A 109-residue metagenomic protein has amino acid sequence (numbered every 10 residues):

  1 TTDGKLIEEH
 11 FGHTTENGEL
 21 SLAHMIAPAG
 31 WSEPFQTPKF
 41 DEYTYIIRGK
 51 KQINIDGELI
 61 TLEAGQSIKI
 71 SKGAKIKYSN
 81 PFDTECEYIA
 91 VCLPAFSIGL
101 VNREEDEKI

Functional and structural regions predicted by a protein language model:
T1-E19, L100-I109: A short, N-terminal "cap"/entry segment at the start of jelly-roll beta-barrel domains of the cupin/DSBH fold
I7-E8, A23-P38: Conserved short histidine dyad/triad with adjacent acidic residue
E16, K72-I98: Ligand-binding loop in jelly-roll beta-barrel domains
E16-E19, P28-W31, R48-K50, P94-I98: Short, charged/polar surface micro-motifs in flexible loops or helix N-caps
L20, M25, E58-I60: Well-ordered beta-strand scaffold positions
S32-E33, Q52, I68, K72-Y78: Histidine-centered metal-chelating micro-motifs
F40-K51, D56: Glycine- and acidic-residue-biased ligand/ion/polar-headgroup-sensing regions
G57-K72: Short acidic-glycine-tyrosine-enriched beta hairpin
